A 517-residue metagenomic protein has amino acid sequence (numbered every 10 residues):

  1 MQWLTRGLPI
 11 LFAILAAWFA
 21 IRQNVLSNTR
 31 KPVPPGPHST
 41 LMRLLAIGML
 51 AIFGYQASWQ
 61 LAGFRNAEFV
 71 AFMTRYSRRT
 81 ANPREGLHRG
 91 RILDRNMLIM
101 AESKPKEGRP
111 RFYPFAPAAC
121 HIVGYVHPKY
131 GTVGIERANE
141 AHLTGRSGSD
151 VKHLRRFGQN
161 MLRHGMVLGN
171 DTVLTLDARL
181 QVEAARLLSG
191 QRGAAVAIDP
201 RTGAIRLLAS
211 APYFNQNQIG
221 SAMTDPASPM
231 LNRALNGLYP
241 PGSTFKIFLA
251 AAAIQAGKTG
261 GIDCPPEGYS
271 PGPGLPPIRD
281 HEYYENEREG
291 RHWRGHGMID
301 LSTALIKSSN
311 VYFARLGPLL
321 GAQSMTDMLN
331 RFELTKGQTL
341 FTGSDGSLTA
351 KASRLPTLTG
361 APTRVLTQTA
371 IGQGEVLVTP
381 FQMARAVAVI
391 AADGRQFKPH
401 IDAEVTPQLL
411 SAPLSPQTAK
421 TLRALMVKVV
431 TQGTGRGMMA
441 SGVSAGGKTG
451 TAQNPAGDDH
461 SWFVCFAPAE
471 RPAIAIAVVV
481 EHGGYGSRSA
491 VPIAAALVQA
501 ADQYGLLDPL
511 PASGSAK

Functional and structural regions predicted by a protein language model:
M1-A222, P229, R233-L238, S243 (+5 more regions): Periplasmic/cell-envelope proteins involved in peptidoglycan metabolism and beta-lactam response
G7, N96, Q159-N160, R201-S243 (+3 more regions): Beta-lactam-recognizing serine transpeptidase/beta-lactamase-like catalytic domain environment
